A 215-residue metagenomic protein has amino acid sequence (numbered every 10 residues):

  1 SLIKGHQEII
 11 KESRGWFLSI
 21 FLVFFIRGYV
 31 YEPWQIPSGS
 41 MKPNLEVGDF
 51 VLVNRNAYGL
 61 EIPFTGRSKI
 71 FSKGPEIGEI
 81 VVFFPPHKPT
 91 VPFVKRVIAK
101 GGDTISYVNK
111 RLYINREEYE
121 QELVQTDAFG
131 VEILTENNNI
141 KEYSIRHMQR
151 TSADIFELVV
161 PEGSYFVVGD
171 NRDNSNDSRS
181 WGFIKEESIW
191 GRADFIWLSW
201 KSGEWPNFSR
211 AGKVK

Functional and structural regions predicted by a protein language model:
L2-I9, P43-K215: Soluble "head" domains of membrane/secretory-pathway proteins
R14-Y29: Hydrophobic membrane-insertion alpha-helices, especially the h-region of bacterial N-terminal signal peptides
G15-W16, W34-I36, P43: PDZ/PDZ-like domain segments forming the peptide/carboxylate-binding groove, activating on the N-terminal beta-strands
R27-G39: Aromatic-capped interface at the extracytoplasmic side of an N-terminal signal-anchor transmembrane helix
